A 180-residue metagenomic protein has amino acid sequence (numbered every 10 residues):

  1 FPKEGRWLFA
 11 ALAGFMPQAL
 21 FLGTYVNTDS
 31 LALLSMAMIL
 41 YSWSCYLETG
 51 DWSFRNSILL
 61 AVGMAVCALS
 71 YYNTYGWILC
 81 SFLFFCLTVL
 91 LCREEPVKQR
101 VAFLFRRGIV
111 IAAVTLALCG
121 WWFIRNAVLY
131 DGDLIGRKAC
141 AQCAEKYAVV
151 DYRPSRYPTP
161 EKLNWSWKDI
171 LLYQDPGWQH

Functional and structural regions predicted by a protein language model:
F1-F15: Transmembrane-helix signature of polytopic, membrane-embedded enzymes that assemble or transfer cell-envelope glycans
W7-A11, S57-I58, F105-A112: Hydrophobic alpha-helical transmembrane segments
F21-A32: Short acidic/glycine- and proline-prone juxtamembrane loop motifs at membrane-interface regions of multi-pass membrane
L31-T49, L60-M64, S81: Specific aromatic-rich, kink-prone transmembrane helix
Y41, L47, L69, N73 (+2 more regions): Structural signature of transmembrane alpha-helix termini at the membrane-water interface
C45-E48, W77-L116, A139: Perimembrane helix-loop-helix junctions
N56-Y72, I78, L83, A117: Membrane-interface alpha helices of multi-pass inner-membrane proteins
R106-H180: Membrane-lumen/periplasm interface segments of specific transmembrane helices in polyprenyl phosphate-linked
